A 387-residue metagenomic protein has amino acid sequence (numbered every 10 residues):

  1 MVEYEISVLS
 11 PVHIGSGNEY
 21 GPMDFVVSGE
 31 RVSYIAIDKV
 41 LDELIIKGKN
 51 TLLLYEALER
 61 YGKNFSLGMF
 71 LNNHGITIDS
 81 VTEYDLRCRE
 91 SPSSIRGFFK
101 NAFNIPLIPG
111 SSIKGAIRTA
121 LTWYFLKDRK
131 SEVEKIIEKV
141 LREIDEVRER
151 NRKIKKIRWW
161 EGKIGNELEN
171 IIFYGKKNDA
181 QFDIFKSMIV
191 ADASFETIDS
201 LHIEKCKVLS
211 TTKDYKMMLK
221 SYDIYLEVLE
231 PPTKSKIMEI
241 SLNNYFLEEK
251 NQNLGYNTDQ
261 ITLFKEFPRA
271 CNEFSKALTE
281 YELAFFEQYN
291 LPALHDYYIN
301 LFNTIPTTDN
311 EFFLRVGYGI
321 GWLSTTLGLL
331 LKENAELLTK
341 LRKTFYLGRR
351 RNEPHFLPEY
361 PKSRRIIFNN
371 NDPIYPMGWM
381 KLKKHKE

Functional and structural regions predicted by a protein language model:
M1-E387: Basic, Gly/Ser/Thr-rich N-terminal segments that form RNA-phosphate-binding interfaces in CRISPR RAMP
